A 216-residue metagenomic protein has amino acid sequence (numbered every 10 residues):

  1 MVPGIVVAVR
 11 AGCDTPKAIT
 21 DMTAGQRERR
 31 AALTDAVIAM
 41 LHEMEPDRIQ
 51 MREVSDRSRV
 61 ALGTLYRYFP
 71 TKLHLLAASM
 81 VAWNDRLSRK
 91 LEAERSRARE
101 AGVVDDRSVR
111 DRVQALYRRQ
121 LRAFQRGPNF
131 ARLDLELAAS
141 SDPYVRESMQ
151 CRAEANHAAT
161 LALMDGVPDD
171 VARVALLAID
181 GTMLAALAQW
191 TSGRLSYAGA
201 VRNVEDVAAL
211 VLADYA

Functional and structural regions predicted by a protein language model:
M1-E28, A39, R95-R99, A216: N-terminal intrinsically disordered/low-complexity leader segments
G4-A8, D170-S192, A200-V211: Hydrophobic alpha-helical segments that form the core of small-molecule binding pockets and/or dimer interfaces
Q26-V37, V54, S79-L87: Generic hydrophobic, amphipathic alpha-helix propensity
A32, D111-R119, L133, V174-T182 (+1 more regions): Amphipathic alpha-helical interaction segments
A32, M40-H74, A78: Helix-turn-helix
S88-E92, S141-L177, R202-E205, A209: Amphipathic alpha-helical packing segments from all-alpha helical-bundle domains
E92-R126, V201: Hydrophobic alpha-helical connector segments
L121-A158, Q189-T191: Short secondary-structure transition hinges
